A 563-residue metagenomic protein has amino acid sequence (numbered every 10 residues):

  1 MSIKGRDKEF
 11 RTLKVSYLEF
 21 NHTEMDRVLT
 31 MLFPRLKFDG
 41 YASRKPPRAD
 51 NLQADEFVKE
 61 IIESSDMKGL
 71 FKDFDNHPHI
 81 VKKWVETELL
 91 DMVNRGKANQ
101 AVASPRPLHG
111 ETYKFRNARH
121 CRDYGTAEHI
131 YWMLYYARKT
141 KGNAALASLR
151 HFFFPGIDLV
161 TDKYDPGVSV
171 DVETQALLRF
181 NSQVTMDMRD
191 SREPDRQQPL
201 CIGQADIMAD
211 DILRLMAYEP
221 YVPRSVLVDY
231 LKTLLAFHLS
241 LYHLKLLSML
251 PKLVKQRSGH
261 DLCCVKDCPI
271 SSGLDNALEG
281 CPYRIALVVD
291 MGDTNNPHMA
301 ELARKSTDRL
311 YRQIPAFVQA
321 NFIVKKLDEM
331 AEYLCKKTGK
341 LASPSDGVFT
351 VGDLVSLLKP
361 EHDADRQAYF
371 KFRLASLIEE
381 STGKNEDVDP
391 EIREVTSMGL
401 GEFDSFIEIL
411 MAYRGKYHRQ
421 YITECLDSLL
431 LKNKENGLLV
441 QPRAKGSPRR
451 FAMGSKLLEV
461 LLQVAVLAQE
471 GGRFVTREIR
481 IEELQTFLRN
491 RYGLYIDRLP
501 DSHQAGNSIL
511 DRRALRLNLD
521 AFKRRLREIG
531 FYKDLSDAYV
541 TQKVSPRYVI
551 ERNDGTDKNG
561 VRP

Functional and structural regions predicted by a protein language model:
M1-M133: Charged, amphipathic alpha-helical stretches
R6-F10, Q175, G339, G555 (+1 more regions): Intrinsic-disorder/low-complexity loop/linker signature
F20, A49-L52, S65, N76 (+12 more regions): Alpha-helix boundary/N-cap detector
V28, L32, A54-I61, M67 (+15 more regions): Generic structural signal of hydrophobic/aromatic residues within well-ordered alpha-helices of folded domains
S64-S65, A137, G156, R491 (+2 more regions): Generic recognition of well-structured, leucine-rich alpha-helical segments and adjacent helix-turn regions within
N94-S272: Long, mid-chain structured domain cores
I202-K445: Eukaryotic partner-binding/assembly regions in large regulatory complexes
I392-P563: Extended, charge-rich low-complexity regions and/or helical-solenoid scaffolds
